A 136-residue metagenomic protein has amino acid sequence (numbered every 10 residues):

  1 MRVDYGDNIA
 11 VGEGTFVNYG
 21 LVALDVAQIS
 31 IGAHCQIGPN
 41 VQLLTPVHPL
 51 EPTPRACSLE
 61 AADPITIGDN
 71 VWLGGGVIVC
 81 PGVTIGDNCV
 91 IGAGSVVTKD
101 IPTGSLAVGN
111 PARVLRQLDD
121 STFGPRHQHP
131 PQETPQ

Functional and structural regions predicted by a protein language model:
M1-V11, F16-T84, N110-A112, R116-H129: Flexible, glycine/small-residue-enriched loop-and-beta-strand segment within the central core of proteins
W72, V90, V96, L106-V108: Short-chain dehydrogenase/reductase
G86-C89, P102-G104: Conserved catalytic segment of ABC-fold P-loop ATPases
G94-S95, D100-P102, P111-A112, L118-D119: Short glycine-rich donor-binding/catalytic loop of glycosyltransferases that coordinates the nucleotide-sugar
T134: C-terminal catalytic lobe of FAD-dependent flavoproteins
